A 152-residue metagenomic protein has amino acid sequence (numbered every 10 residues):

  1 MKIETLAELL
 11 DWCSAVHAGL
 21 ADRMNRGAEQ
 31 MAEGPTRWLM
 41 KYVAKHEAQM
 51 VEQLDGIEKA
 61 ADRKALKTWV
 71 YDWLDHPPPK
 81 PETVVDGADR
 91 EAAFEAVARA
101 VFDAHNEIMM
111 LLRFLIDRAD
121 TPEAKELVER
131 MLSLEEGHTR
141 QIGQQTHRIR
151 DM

Functional and structural regions predicted by a protein language model:
M1-M152: Non-heme di-metal
